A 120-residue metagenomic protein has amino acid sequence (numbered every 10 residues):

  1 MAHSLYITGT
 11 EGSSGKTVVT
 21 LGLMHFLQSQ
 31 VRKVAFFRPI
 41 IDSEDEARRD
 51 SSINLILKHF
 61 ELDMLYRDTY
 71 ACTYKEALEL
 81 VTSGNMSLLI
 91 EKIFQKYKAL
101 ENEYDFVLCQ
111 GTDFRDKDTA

Functional and structural regions predicted by a protein language model:
M1-H3, D105: Generic structural motif recognizing short loop/turn segments at the entrances and edges of beta-strands
H3-S14, V18-A99: N-terminal phosphate/diphosphate-binding loop that engages ATP/GTP or pyrophosphate donors across diverse enzyme folds
L88-A120: Phosphate/Mg2+-binding loops and adjacent switch elements in nucleotide/diphosphate-handling enzyme cores
